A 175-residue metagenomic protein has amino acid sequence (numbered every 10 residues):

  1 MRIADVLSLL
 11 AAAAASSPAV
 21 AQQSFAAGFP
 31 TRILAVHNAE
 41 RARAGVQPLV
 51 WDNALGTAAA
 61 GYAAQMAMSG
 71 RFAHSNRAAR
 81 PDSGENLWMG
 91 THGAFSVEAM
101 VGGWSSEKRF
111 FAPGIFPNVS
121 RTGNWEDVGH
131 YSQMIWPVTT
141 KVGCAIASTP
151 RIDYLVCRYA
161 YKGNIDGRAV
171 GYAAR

Functional and structural regions predicted by a protein language model:
R2-L9: Sec-dependent signal peptide recognition, specifically the positively charged N-region followed immediately by
Q22-G70: A short alpha-helix/helix-coil micro-patch that ends at or immediately precedes a cysteine
H37, A73-N76, H130: Histidine-centered active-site/metal-ligand motif
L55-V101: Conserved helix-loop-beta core of C-type lectin(-like) domains
P81-R175: A well-ordered secondary-structure block
